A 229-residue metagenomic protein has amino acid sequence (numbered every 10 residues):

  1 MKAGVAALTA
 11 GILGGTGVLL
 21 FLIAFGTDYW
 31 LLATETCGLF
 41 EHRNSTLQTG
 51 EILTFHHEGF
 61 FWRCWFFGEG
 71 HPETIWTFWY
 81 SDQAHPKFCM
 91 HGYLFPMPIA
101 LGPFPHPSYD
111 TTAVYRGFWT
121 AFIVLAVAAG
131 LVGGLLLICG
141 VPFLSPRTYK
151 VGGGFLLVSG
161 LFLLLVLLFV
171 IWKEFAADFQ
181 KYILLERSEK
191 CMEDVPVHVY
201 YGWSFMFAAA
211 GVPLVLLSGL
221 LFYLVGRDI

Functional and structural regions predicted by a protein language model:
K2-E35, R116-K173, A208, V215-R227: Signature of small four-pass
L31-R116, E189-E193: A surface-exposed beta-alpha-beta supersecondary segment
G38, S45, R147, V151-G154 (+1 more regions): Juxtamembrane helix-loop transition sites at the ends of transmembrane segments in multi-pass membrane proteins
H56-G59, A121-I123, V195-P213: Hydrophobic alpha-helical transmembrane segments
F67-E69, V127, V212: Generic structural motif
T77-P86, F122, E193-V197, F222-I229: Short, highly charged low-complexity linear segments
A113, V127, V199: Short, contiguous, pocket-lining structural segments that sit at or immediately flank catalytic/ligand-binding sites
L165-Y201: Juxtamembrane loop segments immediately following a transmembrane helix
